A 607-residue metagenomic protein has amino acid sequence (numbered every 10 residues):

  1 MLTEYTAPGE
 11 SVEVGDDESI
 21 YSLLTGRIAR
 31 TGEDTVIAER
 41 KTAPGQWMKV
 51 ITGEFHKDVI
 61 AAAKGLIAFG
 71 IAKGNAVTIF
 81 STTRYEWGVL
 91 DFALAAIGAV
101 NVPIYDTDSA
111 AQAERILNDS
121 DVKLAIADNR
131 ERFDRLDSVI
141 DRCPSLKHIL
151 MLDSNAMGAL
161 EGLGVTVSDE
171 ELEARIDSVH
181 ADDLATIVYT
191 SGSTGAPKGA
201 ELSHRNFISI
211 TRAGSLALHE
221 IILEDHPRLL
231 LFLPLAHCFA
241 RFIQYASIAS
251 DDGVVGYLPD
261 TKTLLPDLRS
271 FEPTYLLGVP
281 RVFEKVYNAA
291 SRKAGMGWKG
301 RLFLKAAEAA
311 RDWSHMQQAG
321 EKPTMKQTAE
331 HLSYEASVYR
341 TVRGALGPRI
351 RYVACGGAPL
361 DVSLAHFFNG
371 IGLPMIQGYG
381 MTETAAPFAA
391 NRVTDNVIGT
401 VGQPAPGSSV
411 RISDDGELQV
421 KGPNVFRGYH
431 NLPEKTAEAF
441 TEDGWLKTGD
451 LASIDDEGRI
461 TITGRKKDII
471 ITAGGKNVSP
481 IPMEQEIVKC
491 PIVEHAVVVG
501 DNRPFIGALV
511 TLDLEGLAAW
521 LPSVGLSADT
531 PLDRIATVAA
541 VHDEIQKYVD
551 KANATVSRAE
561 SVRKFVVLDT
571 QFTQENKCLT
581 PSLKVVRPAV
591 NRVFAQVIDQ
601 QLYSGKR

Functional and structural regions predicted by a protein language model:
D16, I37-F92, S109-E114, E161-G164 (+1 more regions): Conserved AMP-binding/adenylate-forming core of the ANL superfamily
E33-T35, M151, V165-Y189, A196 (+1 more regions): Conserved pre-ATP/AMP-binding loop-to-beta segment of ANL
P44, E131-A181, A290-T341: ANL superfamily adenylate-forming
K49-G53, A185-T211: Conserved AMP-binding A3 loop
F69, A96-G162, E544: Structural core segment of the AMP-binding/adenylate-forming
N75, D108-S138, I210-L230, T261-Y275 (+1 more regions): Conserved ATP-dependent adenylate/AMP-binding module captured primarily in the ANL superfamily
I208-R228, L235-Y339, R349: Conserved AMP-binding/adenylation subdomain of ANL enzymes
P404-T472: Conserved ATP-binding/catalytic segment of the ANL
